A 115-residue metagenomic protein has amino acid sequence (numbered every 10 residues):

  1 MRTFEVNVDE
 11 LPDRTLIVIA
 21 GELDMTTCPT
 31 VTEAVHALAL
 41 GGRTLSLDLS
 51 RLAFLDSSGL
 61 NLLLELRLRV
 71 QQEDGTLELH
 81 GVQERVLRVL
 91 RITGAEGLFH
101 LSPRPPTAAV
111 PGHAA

Functional and structural regions predicted by a protein language model:
M1-F54, E65-A115: STAS-like cytosolic regulatory interaction modules
